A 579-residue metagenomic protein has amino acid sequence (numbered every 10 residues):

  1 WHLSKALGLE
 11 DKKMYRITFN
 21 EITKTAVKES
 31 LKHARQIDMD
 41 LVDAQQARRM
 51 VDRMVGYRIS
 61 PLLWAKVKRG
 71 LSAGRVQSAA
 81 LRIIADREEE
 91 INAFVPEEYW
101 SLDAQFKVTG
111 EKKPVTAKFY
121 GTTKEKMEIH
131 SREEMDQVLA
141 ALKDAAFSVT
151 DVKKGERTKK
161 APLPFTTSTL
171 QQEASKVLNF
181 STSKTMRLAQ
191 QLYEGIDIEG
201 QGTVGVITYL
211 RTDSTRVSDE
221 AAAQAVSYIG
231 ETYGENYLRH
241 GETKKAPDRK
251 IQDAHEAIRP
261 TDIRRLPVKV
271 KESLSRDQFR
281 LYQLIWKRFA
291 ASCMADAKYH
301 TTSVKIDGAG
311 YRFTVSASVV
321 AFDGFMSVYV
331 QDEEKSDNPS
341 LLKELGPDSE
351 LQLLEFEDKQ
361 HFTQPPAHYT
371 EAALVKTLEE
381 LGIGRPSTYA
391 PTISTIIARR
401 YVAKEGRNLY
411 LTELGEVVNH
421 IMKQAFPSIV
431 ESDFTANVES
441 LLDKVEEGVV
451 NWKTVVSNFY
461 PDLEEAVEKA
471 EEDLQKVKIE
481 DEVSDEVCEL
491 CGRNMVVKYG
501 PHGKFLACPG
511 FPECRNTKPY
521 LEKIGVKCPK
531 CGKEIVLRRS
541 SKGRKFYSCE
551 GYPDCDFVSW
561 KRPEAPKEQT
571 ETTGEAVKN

Functional and structural regions predicted by a protein language model:
W1-K154, A257-T314, V319: Phosphate-backbone binding and catalysis cores of DNA-processing enzymes
A6-K12, V177-T182, G195-T203, L381-P386 (+1 more regions): Secondary-structure transition/capping motifs at alpha-helix termini and the adjoining loop/turn into the next element
N20-T25, T166-S168, L188-G195, Q201-R211 (+2 more regions): Short, conserved phosphate-binding/catalytic loop or strand-edge motifs used in phosphoryl-/nucleotidyl-transfer
A47-I59, V76, A104-V108, R157-T169 (+6 more regions): Core structural elements
S60, A93, S131, M135 (+2 more regions): Basic, low-complexity terminal or inter-domain segments flanking catalytic cores
K68-S72, K154-L163, E173-S181, I207-V217: Conserved short loop/turn motifs at secondary-structure junctions
V149-V152, K160-A174, Q201-L210, P365-T377: Short acidic, hydrophobic short linear motifs in intrinsically disordered regions
T182-Q190, C293: Segments forming glycine/polar-rich beta-alpha architectures that bind adenosine-containing cofactors
